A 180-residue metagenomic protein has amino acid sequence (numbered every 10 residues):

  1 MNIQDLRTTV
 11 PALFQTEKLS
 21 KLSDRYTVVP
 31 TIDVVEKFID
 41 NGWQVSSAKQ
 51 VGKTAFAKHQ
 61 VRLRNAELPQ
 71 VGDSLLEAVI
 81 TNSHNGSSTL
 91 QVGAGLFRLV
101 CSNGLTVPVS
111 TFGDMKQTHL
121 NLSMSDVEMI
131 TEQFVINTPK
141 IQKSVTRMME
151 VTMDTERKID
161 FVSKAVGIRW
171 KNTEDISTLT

Functional and structural regions predicted by a protein language model:
M1, P11-L13, L63, A78 (+1 more regions): Generic preference for hydrophobic/aromatic residues in regular secondary structure cores
M1-V29, E36, D40, V51-K53: Intrinsically disordered, low-complexity regulatory segments
T16, D40, K58-V61, L99 (+2 more regions): Intrinsically disordered, low-complexity regions enriched in small/polar residues
Y26-V34, S123-D126, I130: Short amphipathic alpha-helical segments
V29-D33, T54-K58, L75: Short, well-structured alpha-helical interface segments that form or flank functional binding sites
G42-E67: A short acidic/basic microdomain associated with nuclease active sites
S47, E67-T180: Intrinsically disordered, low-complexity regions enriched in serine/threonine
